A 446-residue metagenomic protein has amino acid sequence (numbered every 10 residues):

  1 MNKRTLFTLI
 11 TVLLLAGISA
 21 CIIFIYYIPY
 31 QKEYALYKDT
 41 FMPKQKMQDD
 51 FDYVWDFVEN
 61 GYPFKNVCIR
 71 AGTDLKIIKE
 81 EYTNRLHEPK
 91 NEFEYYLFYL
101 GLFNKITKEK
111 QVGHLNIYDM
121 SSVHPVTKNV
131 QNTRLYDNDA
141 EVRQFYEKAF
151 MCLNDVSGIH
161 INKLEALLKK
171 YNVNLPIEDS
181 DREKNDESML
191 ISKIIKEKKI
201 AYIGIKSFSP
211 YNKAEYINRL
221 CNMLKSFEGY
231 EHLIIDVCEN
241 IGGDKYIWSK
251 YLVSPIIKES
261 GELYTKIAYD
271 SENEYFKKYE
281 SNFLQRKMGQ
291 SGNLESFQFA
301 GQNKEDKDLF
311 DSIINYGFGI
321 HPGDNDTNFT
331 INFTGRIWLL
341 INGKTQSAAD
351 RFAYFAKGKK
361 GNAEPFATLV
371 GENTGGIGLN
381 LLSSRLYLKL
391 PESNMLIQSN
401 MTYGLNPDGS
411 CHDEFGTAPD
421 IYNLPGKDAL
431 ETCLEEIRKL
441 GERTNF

Functional and structural regions predicted by a protein language model:
M1-K3: N-terminal Lys/Arg-rich, disordered targeting/topogenic segments
T5-D270, E274, K278-L284, R336-W338 (+6 more regions): Flexible, low-complexity junctional segments that flank or bridge functional domains
Y246-D428: Conserved acidic, small-residue-rich alpha-beta core segments centered on
